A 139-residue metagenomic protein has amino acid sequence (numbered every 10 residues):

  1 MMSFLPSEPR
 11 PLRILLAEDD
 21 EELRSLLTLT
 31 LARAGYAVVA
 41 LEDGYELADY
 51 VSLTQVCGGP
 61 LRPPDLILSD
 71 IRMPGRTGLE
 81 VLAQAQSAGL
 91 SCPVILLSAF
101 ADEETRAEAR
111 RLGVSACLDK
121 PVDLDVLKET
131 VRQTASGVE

Functional and structural regions predicted by a protein language model:
M1-L15, E21-T28, A34, S52 (+2 more regions): Non-catalytic signal-transmission and effector/linker regions of two-component phosphorelay proteins
A40-L66: Acidic, metal-coordinating helix/loop segments flanking the phosphotransfer/catalytic sites of two-component signaling
D43, T77-E80: Acidic catalytic/metal-coordinating carboxylates
D70, S98: Active-site residues of response regulator receiver
M73: Receiver (REC) domain active-site loop signature in two-component systems and cognate sites in sensor histidine kinases
L79-L90: Short amphipathic alpha-helix used as the core "switch/output" element in two-component signaling
E80, A101-A116: Alpha4 helix (beta4-alpha4-beta5 surface) of REC/receiver domains from two-component response regulators
K120: A Lys-centered signature of the CheY-like receiver
